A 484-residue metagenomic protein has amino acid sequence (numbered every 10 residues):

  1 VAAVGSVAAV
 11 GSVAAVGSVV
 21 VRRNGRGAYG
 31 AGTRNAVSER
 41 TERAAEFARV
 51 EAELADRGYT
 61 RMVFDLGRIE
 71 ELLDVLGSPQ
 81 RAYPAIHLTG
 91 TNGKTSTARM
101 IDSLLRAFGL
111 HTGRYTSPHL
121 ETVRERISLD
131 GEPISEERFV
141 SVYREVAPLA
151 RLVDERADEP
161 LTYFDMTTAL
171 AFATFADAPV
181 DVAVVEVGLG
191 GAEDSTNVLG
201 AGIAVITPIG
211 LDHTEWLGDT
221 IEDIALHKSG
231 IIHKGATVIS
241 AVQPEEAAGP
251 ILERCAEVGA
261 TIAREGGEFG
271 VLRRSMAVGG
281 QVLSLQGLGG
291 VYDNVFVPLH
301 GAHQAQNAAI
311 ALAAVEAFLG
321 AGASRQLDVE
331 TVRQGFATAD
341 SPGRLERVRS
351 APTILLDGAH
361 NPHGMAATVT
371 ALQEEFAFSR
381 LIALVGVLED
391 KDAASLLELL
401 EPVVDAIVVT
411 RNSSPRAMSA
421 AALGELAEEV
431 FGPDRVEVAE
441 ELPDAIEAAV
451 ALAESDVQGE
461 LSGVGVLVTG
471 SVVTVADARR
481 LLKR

Functional and structural regions predicted by a protein language model:
A3-S6, G17-N92, S96-H111, L120-E121 (+4 more regions): N-terminal leader/targeting and accessory segments in enzymes
E42, E46, T60-M62, L66-R81 (+4 more regions): ATP-dependent carboxylate-amine ligase catalytic core
A82, V182-V187, A192-V205, I209-H213 (+2 more regions): Nucleotide phosphate-binding/pyrophosphate-handling subdomain across enzymes that bind or process nucleotide phosphates
Y115-P118, A241-V242, A256-M276, V297-A302 (+6 more regions): Beta-strand->loop->alpha-helix junctions that form or flank phosphate-binding loops in nucleotide-handling enzymes
T167-W216, A248-Y292: Extended acidic/charged loop-beta regions that coordinate divalent cations and stabilize anionic phosphate/carboxylate
A173-A176, A313-G320, R480: Short glycine/serine- and small hydrophobic-enriched flexible loop segments
P244-R254, G259, G279-V282, T353-L355 (+2 more regions): C-terminal helical cap/extension that packs against the catalytic core of soluble nucleotide-cofactor enzymes
S471: Active-site-proximal loop/hinge segments that shape catalytic or ion-binding/gating pockets
